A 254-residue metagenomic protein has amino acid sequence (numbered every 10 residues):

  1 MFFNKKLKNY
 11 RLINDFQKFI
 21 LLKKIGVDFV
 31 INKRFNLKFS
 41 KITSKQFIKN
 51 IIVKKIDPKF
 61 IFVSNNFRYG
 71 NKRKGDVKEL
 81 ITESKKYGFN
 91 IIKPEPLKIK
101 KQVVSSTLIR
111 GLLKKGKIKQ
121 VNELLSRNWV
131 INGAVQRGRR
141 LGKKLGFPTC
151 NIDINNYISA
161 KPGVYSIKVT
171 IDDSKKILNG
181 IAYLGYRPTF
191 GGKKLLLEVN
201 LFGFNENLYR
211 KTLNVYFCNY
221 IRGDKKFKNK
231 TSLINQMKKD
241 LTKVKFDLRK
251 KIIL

Functional and structural regions predicted by a protein language model:
M1-K54: Core alpha/beta nucleotide-donor-binding catalytic domains of modification enzymes
K6-Y10, F35-N36, R68, L97 (+2 more regions): Conserved short-loop catalytic and cofactor-binding motifs
F19-K23, I81, K85, K245: Class I S-adenosyl-L-methionine
L22, V121, I167: A residue-level signal for conserved active-site and pocket-lining positions in enzyme catalytic cores
R34, N65, E95, L184-Y186: Short secondary-structure boundary segments
K41-P148, K228-S232: Classical nucleotidyltransferase
R137-L254: Phosphate/ribose-recognition catalytic cores of enzymes acting on nucleotide-derived substrates
